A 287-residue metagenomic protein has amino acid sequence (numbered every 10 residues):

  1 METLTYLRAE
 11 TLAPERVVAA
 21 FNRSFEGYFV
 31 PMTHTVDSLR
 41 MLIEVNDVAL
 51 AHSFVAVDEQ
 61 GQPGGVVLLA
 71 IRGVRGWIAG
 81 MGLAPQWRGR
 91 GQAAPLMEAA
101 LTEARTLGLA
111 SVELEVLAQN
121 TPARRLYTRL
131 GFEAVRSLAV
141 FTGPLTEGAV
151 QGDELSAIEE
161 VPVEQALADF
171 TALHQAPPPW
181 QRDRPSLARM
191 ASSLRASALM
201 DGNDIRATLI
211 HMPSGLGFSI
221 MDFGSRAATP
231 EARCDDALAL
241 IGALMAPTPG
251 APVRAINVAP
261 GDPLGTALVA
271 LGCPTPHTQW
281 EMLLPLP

Functional and structural regions predicted by a protein language model:
M1-S38, G148-Q181: Short amphipathic alpha-helix that is part of the acyltransferase structural core
A19-N22, F29-L68, Q175-M200: Active-site rim helix/loop that mediates acceptor-substrate recognition in acyltransferases
V55, G61-A70, W77-G82, D204-P213 (+1 more regions): Conserved beta-strand in the GNAT
V57, M81-R88, M221-D235, V258: A short, internal acetyl-CoA/4′-phosphopantetheine-binding micro-motif in the GNAT/acyltransferase core
W87, G91-A99, A232-L240: Conserved acetyl-CoA pyrophosphate-binding loop and the N-cap/start of the following alpha-helix in GNAT-like
A104-E115, T248-A259: Conserved GNAT acetyl-CoA-binding A-motif
E115-L117, E133-T146, P274-P285: Conserved catalytic-core motifs of GNAT/GCN5-like acyltransferases
L130-L216: Amide-forming acyltransferase catalytic core, primarily the GNAT-like/NAT-type and related acyltransferase folds
